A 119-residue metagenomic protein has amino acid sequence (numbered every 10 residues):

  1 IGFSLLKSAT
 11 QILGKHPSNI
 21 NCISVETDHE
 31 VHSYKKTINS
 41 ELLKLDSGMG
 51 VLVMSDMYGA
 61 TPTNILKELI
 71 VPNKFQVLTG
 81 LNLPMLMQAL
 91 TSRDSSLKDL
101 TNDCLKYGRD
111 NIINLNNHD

Functional and structural regions predicted by a protein language model:
I1-D119: N-terminal loops that bind phosphate or other acidic moieties and the adjacent beta-alpha structural core
